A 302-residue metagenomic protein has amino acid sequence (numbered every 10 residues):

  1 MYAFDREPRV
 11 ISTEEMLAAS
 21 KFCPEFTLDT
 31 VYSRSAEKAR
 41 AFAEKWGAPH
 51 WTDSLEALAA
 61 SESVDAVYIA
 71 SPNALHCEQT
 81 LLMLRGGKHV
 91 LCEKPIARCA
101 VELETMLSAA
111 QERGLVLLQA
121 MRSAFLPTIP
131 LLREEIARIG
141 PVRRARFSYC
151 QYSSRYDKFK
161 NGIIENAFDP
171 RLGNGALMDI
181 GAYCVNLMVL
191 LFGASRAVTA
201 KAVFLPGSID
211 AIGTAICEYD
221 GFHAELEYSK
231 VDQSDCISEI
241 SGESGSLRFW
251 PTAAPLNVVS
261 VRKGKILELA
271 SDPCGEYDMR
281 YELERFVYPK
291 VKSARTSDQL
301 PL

Functional and structural regions predicted by a protein language model:
M1-W46, R285: N-terminal Rossmann-like dinucleotide-binding module
M16, E37, W46-A109: Beta-loop-alpha module in the N-terminal Rossmann-like domain of NAD(P)-dependent dehydrogenases, especially those
T52, C92, L117-Q119, F249: Hydrophobic residues in well-ordered beta-strands that form the structural core
A66-I69, R285-L302: C-terminal helix-rich "cap/oligomerization" subdomain common to oxidoreductases
E104-R122, P141-R144: Rossmann-fold dehydrogenase core element
S123-S195: Predominantly a Rossmann-like dinucleotide-binding segment in NAD(P)-dependent oxidoreductases
C184-P255, L283-A294: Contiguous beta-strand/loop segments that form the cofactor/metal-binding neighborhood of enzyme cores
A270-E284, L300: Active-site loop of classical SDR/Rossmann-like NAD(P)-dependent oxidoreductases, centered on the catalytic Tyr-X3-Lys
